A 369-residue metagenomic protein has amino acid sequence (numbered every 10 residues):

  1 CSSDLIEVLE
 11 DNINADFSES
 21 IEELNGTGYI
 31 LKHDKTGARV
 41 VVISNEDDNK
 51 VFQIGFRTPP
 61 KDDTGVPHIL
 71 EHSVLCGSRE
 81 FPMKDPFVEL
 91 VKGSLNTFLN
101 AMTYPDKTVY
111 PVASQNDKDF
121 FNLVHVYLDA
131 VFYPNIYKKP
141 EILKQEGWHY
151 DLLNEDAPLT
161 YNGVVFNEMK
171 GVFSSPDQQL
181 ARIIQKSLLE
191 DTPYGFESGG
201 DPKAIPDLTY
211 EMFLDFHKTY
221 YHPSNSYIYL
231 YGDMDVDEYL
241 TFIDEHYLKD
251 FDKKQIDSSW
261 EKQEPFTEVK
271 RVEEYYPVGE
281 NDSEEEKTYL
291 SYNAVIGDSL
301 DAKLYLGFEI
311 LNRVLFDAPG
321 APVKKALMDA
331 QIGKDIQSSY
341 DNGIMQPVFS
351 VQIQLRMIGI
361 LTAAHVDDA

Functional and structural regions predicted by a protein language model:
S3-D11, P59, S73, G77-E268 (+4 more regions): Charge-rich, well-structured scaffold segments of protease-associated domains
D4-E46: N- or domain-start disorder-to-order transition segments that initiate the globular core
T27-K35, K270-E280: Short acidic-hydrophobic surface loop/beta-edge motif
V41-I43, Q53-G55, P111: Short, conserved beta-strand segments within well-ordered enzyme catalytic domains that often line or immediately flank
D48-F52: Short, conserved catalytic-motif segment at the N-terminal edge
G55-G65: Short pre-active-site segment immediately N-terminal to the catalytic Zn-binding motif
G65, I69, S73: Catalytic glutamate of the conserved HExxH
P67, A302-K303: A short alpha-helix capping/helix-coil boundary motif
